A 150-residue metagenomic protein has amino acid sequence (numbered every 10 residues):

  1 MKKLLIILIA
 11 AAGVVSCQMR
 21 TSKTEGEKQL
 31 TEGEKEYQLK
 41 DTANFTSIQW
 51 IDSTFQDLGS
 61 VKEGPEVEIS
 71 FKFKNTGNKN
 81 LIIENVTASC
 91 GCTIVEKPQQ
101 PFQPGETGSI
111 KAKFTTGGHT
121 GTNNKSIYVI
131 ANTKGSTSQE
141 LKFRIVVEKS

Functional and structural regions predicted by a protein language model:
M1-C17: Sec-dependent bacterial lipoprotein signal peptides
C17-A88, T93-S150: Feature for long, exposed domains in two main contexts
